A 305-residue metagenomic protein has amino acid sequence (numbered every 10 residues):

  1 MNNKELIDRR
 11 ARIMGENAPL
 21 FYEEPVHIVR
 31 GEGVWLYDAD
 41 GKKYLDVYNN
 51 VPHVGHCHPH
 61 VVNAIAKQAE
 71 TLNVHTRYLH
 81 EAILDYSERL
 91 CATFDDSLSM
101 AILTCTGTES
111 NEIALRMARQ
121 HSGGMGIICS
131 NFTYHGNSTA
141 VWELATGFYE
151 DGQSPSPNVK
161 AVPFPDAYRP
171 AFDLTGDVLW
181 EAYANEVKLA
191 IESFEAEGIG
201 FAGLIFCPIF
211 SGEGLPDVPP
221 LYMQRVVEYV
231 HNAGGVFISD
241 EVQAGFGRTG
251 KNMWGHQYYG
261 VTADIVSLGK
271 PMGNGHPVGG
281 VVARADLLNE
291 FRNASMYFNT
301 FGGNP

Functional and structural regions predicted by a protein language model:
M1-P305: Conserved N-terminal phosphate-binding loop of PLP-dependent enzymes in the Aspartate aminotransferase
